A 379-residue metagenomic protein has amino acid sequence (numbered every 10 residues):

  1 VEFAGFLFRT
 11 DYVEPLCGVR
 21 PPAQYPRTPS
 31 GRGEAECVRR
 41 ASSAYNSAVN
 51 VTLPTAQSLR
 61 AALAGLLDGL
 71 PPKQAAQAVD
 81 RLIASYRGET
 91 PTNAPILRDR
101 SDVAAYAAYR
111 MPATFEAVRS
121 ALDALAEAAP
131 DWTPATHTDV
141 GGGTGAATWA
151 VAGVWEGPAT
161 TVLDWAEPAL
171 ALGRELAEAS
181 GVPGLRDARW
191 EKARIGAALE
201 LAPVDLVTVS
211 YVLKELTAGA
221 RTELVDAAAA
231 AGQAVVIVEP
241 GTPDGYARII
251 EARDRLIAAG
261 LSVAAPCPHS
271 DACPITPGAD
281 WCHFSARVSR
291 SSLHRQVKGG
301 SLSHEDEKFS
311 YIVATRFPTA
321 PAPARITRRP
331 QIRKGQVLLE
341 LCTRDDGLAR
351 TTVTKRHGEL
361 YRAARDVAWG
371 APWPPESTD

Functional and structural regions predicted by a protein language model:
N46-N93: N-terminal auxiliary segments of SAM/dcSAM-dependent transferases
A94-A121: Class I SAM-dependent methyltransferase Rossmann-like catalytic core, especially the SAM/SAH-binding loop
T133-G143: Conserved class I S-adenosyl-L-methionine
T144-G157: Conserved SAM-binding loop of SAM-dependent methyltransferases across substrates and taxa, primarily the Class I
A166: Conserved SAM/SAH-binding beta-strand->alpha-helix loop
D205-G219: A short SAM/SAH-binding and catalytic strip from SAM-dependent methyltransferases
G232-G241: Conserved beta-strand signature within the Rossmann-like core of class I S-adenosyl-L-methionine
Q296-D379: C-terminal lobe and adjacent flexible extensions of AdoMet/dcAdoMet transferase-like proteins
